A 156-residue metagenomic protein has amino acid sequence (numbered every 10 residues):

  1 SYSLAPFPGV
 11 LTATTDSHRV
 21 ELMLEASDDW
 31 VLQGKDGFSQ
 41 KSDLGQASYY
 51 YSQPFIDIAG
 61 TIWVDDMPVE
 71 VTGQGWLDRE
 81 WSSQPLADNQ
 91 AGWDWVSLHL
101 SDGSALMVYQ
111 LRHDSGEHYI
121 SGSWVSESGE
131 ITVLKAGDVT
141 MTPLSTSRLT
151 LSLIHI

Functional and structural regions predicted by a protein language model:
S1-Y51: Active-site acidic/histidine clusters and adjacent loop/turn architecture that either coordinate catalytic ions
V10-T12, F55-T61, S97: Residue-level detector of beta-strand face positions
T14-H18, W63-M67, S101: Short strand-coil-strand connectors
M23, T61-W63, W76: Generic structural detector for well-ordered beta-strands
D43-D65: Short acidic, Pro/Gly- and aromatic-enriched capping/linker segments at domain boundaries
D57, E70-S147, S152: Extended soluble regions of mature proteins
I154-I156: Conserved small/polar residues in nucleotide/adenosyl-binding loops
